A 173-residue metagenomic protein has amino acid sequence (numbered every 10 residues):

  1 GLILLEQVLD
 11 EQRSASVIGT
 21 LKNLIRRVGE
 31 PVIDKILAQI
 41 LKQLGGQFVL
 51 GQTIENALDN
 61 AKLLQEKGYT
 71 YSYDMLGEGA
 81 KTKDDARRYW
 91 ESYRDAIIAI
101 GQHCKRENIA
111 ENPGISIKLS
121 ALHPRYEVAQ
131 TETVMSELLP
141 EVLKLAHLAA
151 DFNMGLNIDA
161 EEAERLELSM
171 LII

Functional and structural regions predicted by a protein language model:
G1-M154, L171: Alpha/beta catalytic barrel-like cores
G155-A160: Short catalytic-loop micro-motif centered on adjacent basic/acidic residues
E167-L168: Catalytic alpha-helical scaffold of carbohydrate-active enzymes acting on polysaccharides/glycoconjugates
